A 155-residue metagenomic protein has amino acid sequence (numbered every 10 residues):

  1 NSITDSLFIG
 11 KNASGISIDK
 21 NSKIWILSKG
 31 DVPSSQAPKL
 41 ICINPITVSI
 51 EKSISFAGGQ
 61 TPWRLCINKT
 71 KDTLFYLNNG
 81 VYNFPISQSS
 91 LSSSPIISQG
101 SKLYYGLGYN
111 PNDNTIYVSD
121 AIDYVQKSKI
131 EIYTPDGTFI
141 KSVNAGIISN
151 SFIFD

Functional and structural regions predicted by a protein language model:
S2-F8, S49-A57, S90-G100, G137-V143: A short beta-strand motif characteristic of beta-propeller blades
K11-D19, G59-K69, S101-Y109, A145-D155: Repeated scaffold domains used in trafficking and secretory/extracellular systems, primarily beta-propellers
K23-I26, D72-Y76, N114-V118: Conserved beta-propeller blade signature
D31-P38, D123-K127: Short, solvent-exposed loop/turn segments at conserved positions within beta-propeller repeat blades
P38-I41, G80-Y82, S128-E131: A short loop-to-beta-strand structural motif that recurs across blades of beta-propeller domains
N44, P85-Q88, Y133-T134: Structural recognition of the beta-propeller blade-terminating site
S90-A121: C-terminal hydrophobic structural anchor segments that stabilize assembly/packing rather than catalytic chemistry
K129-D155: Blade-level signature of beta-propeller repeat domains, shared across WD40, Kelch, NHL, RCC1 and BNR/Asp-box propellers
